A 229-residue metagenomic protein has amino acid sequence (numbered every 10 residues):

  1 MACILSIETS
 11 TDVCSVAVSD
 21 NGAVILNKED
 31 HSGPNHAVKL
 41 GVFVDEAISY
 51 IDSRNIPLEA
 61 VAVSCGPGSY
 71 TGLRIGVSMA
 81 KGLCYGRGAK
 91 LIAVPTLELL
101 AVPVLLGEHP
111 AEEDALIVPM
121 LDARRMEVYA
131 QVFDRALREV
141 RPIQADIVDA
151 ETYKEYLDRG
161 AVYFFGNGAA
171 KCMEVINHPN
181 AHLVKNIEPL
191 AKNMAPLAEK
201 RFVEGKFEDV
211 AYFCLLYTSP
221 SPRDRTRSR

Functional and structural regions predicted by a protein language model:
M1-P67: N-terminal beta-alpha supersecondary unit
A23, N35, K90-P189: Surface "functional belts" at beta-alpha junctions
H31-V42, Y70, R74, S78 (+2 more regions): Residues at secondary-structure transition points
A47-I51, G86, V104, M194-R201: Stable alpha-helical structural segments in soluble proteins, enriched in small hydrophobic residues
I51-I56, Y85-V94, E112: Phosphate-handling active-site elements
A62-T96: DPxDG-like acidic metal-binding loop motif
V184-L216: Glycine-rich phosphate-binding/hydrolytic loop that grips phosphoryl groups
Y217-T226: Conserved small/polar residues in nucleotide/adenosyl-binding loops
